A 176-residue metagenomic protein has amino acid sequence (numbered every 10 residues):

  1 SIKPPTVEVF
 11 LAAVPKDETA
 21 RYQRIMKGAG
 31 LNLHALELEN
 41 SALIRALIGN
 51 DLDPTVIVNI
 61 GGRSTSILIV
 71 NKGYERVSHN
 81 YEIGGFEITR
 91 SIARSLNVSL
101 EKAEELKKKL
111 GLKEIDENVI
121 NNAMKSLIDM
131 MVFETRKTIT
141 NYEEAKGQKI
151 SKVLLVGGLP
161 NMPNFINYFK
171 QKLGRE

Functional and structural regions predicted by a protein language model:
S1-E176: Hydrophobic/aromatic-enriched cytosolic interaction surfaces used to assemble or bind macromolecules
